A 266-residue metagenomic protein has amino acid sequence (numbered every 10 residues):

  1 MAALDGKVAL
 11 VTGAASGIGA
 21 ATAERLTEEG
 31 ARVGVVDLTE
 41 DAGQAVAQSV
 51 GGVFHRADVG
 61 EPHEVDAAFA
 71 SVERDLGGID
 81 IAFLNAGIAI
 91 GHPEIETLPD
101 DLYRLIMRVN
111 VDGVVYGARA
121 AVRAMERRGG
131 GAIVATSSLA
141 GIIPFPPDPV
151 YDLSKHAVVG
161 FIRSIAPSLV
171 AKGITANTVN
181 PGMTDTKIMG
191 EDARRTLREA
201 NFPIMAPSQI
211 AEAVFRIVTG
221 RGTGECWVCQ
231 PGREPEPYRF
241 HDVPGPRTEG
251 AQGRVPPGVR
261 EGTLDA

Functional and structural regions predicted by a protein language model:
A15-S16: Conserved glycine-rich cofactor-binding loop
E40-D41, A57-A67, D100: The beta1-alpha1 cofactor-binding region of Rossmann-like NAD(H)/NADP(H)-dependent oxidoreductases
D66, A89-R104, P147-V150, G190: Conserved mid-core segment of classical short-chain dehydrogenase/reductases
E96-V115, G130, V134, Y151 (+1 more regions): Catalytic Tyr-X3-Lys loop
A118-R119, R163: A short, exposed helix-loop element centered on a Lys and neighboring polar residues
R123, P167-S168: Alpha-helical segment proximal to the catalytic Tyr-Lys
S138: Residue(s) in the substrate-gating loop at a strand-loop-helix junction that position the organic substrate next
T178, R194-V243, G262: C-terminal helical subdomain
